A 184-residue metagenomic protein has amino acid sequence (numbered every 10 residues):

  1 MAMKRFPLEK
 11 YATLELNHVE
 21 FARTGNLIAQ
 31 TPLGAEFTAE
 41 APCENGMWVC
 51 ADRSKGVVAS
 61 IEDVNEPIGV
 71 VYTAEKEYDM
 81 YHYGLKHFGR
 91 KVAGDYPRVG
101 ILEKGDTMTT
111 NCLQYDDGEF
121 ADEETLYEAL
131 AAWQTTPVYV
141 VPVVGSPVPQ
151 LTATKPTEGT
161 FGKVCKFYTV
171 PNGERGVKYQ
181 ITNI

Functional and structural regions predicted by a protein language model:
M1-I184: Surface-exposed, low-hydrophobicity beta-strand/loop segments enriched in small/polar/acidic residues
